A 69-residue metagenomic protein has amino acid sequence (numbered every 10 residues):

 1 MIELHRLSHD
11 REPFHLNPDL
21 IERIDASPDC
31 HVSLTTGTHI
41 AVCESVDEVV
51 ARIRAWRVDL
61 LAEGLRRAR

Functional and structural regions predicted by a protein language model:
M1-R69: Eukaryotic intrinsically disordered, low-complexity regulatory linkers and tails enriched in Ser/Thr/Pro
